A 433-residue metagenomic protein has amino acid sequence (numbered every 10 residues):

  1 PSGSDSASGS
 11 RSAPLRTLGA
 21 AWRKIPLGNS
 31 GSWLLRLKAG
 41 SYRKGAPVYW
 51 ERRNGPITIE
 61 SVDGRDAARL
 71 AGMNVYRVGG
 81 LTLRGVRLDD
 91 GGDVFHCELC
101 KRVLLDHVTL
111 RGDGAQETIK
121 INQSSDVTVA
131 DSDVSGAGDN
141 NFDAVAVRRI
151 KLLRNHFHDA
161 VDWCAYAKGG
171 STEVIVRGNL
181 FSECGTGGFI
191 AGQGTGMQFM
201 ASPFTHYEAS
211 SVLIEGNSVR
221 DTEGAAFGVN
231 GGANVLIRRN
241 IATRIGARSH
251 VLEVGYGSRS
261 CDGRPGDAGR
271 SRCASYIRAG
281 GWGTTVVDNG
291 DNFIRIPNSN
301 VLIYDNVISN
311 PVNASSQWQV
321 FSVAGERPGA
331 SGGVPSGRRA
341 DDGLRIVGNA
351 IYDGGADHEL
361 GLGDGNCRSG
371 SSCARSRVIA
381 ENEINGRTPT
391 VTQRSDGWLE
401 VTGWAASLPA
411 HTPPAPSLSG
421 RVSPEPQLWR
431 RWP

Functional and structural regions predicted by a protein language model:
P1-D5, G40-R43, D63-D66: Acidic glycine-/aspartate-rich tracts in secreted/extracellular proteins
S2-R36, P433: Acidic Gly/Asp/Thr-rich repetitive segments characteristic of extracellular carbohydrate-active and adhesion proteins
G19, R23-G28, R43-T58, D66-L104 (+2 more regions): Extracellular beta-strand-rich solenoid/capping regions of secreted or surface-exposed proteins that bind or remodel
S30-G31, T388-P433: Surface beta-loop-beta hairpin patches that serve as ligand-binding interfaces in beta-rich domains
S30-S32, P56, N300, G343: A general structural motif
R36-K38, E60: General small-molecule cofactor/ligand-binding pocket signal
Y49, G72, D89-E98, R102 (+2 more regions): Glycine- and acidic/polar-rich repeat regions and solenoidal domains
E60-S61, E400: Structural signal for conserved beta-strand scaffold positions within catalytic alpha/beta enzyme cores
